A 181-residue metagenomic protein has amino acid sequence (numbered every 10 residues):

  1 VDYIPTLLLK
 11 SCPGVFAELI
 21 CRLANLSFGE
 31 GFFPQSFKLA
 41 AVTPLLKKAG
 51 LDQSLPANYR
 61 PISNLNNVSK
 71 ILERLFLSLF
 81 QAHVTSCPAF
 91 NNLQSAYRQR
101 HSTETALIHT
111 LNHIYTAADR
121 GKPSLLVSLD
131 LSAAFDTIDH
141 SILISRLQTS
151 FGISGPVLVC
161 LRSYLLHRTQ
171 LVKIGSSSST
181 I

Functional and structural regions predicted by a protein language model:
V1-I181: Conserved pre-catalytic core of RNA-dependent polymerases
